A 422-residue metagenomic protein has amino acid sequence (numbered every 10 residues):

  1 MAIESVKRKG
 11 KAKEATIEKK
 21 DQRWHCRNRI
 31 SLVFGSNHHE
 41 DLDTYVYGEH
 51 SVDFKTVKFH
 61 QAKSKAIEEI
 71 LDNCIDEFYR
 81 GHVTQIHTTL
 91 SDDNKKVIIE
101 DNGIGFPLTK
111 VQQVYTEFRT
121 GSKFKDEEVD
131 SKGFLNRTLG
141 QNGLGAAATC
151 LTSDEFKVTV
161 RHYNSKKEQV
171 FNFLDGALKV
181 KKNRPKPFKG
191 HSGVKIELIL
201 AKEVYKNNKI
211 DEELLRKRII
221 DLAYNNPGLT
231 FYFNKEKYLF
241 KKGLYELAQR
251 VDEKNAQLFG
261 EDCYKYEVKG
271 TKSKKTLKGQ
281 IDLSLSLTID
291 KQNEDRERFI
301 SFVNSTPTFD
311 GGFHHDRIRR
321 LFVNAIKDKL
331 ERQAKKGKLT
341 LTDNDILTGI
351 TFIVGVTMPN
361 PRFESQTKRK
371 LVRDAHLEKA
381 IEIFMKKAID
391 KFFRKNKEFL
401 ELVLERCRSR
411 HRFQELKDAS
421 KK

Functional and structural regions predicted by a protein language model:
A2-K19, R27, H39-T56, H60-E68 (+7 more regions): GHKL-family ATPase ATP-binding module
N28, Q113-E128: Conserved activation segment of eukaryotic-like protein kinases, specifically the C-terminal portion of the activation
V33-F34: ABC-family P-loop ATPase nucleotide-binding domains
G105-Q113: Short helix N-cap motif at coil->helix boundaries in the Bergerat
